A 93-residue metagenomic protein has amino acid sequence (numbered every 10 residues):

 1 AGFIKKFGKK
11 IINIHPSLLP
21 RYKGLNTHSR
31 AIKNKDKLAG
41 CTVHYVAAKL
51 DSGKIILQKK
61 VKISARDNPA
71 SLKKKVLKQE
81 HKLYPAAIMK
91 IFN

Functional and structural regions predicted by a protein language model:
A1-N93: Donor/substrate-binding cores of folate-linked one-carbon enzymes
